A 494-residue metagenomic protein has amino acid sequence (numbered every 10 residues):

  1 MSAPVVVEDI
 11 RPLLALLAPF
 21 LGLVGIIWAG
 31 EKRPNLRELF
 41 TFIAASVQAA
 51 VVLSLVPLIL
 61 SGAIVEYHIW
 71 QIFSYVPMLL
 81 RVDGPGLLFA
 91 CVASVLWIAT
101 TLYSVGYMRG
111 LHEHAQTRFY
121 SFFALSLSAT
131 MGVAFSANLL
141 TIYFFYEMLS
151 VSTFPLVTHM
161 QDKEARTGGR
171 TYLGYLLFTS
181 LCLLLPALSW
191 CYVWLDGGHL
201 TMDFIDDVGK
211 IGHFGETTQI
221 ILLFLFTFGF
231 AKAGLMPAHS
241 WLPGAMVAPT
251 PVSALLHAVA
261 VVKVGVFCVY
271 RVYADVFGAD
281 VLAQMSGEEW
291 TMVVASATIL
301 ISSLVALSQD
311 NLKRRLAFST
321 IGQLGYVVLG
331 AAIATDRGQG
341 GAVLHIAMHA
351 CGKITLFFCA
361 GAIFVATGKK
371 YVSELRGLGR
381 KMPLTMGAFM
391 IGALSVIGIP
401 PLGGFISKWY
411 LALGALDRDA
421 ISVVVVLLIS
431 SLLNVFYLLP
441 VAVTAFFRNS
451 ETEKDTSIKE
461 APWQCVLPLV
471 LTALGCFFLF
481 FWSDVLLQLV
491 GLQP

Functional and structural regions predicted by a protein language model:
M1-L13, G25-S121, D196-D206, Q488-Q493: Transmembrane helix-loop-helix hairpins at membrane boundaries of multipass inner-membrane proteins
E8-D9, A15-L16, L183, A233 (+3 more regions): Hydrophobic alpha-helical transmembrane segments of integral membrane proteins, especially lipid-exposed positions
P12, L177, H257-K263, P462-V470: Select subsegments of transmembrane alpha-helices in polytopic membrane proteins, especially boundary-proximal
L17-L21, V47, F145-S152, C351 (+1 more regions): Membrane-embedded alpha-helical segments of multi-pass membrane proteins, especially the transmembrane helices
I43-V56, L177-L188, G392, L471-F481: Hydrophobic alpha-helical membrane-insertion segments
L60, Y67-A90, L139-I142, Y146-V157 (+2 more regions): Membrane-interface helix-loop-helix modules in multi-pass inner-membrane proteins
A99-T117, F123-I142, S152-W409, L413-T444: Hydrophobic transmembrane alpha-helices and their helix-loop junctions in integral membrane proteins
R380-T385, L439-P494: Cytoplasmic/organellar membrane-interface segments at the starts of transmembrane helices in multi-pass inner-membrane
